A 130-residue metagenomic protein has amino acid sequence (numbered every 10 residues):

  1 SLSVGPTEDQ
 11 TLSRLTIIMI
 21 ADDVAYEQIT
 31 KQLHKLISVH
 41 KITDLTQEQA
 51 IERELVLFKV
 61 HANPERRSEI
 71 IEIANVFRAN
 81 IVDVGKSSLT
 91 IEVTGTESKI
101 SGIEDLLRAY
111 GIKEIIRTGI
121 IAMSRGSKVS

Functional and structural regions predicted by a protein language model:
S1-R14, I18-S130: Long, contiguous binding/interaction regions
